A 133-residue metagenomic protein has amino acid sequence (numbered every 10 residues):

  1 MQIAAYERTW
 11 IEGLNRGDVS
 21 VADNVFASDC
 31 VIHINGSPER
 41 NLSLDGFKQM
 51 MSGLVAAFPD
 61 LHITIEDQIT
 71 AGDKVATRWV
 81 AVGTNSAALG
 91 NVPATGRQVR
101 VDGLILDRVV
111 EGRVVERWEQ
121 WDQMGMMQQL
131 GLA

Functional and structural regions predicted by a protein language model:
M1-A133: C-terminal and inter-domain tail/linker signature
